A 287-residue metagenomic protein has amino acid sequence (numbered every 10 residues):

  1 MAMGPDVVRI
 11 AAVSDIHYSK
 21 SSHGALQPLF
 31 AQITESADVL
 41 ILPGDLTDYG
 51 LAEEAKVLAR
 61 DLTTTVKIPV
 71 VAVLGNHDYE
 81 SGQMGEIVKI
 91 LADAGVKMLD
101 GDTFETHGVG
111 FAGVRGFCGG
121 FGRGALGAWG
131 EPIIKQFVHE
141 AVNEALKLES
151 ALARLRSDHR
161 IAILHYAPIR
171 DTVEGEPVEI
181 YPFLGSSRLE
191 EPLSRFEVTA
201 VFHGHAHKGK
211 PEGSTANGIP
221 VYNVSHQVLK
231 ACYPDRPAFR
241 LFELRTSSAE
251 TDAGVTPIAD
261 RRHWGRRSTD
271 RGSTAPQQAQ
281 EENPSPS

Functional and structural regions predicted by a protein language model:
M1-I68, D78-G82, I134, V138 (+3 more regions): N-terminal active-site segment of His-dependent metallophosphoesterases
A2-V7, E105, E179, S187-T199 (+1 more regions): Binuclear metal-dependent phosphoesterase catalytic core
V7-H17, G108-G120, I161-I163, P220-H226: Active-site-proximal beta-strand elements of phosphoester/diester hydrolases
A12-S14, L40-D45, V70-N76, K97-G101 (+3 more regions): Active-site neighborhood of phospho(di)ester-bond hydrolases with catalytic His/Asp-centered motifs
S22-L26, L46-T63, L74, Y79-A94 (+4 more regions): Metal-dependent catalytic neighborhoods of phosphoester/phosphodiester hydrolases
A59, L126-P132, L155-E197: Active-site-proximal segments of metal-dependent phosphoesterases and phosphodiesterases across multiple
S81-G82, E86-G119: Hydrophobic alpha-helical segments and helix pairs
V109-S157, P182-S187, P237, L244: Binuclear metal-dependent hydrolase catalytic cores centered on His/Asp/Glu-rich metal-binding motifs
